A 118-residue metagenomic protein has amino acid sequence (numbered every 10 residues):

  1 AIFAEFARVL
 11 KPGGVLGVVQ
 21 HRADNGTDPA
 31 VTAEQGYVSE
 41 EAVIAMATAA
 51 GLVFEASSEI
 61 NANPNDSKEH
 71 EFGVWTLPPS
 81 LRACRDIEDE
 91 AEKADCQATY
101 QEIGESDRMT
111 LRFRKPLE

Functional and structural regions predicted by a protein language model:
A1, R22-G26, V53, I60-N65: Solvent-exposed loop/turn segments at secondary-structure junctions within structured extracellular/periplasmic domains
A1-E5, V38-A42, R108: Extracytoplasmic/secreted proteins, especially bacterial periplasmic and envelope-associated proteins
I2-V15: A short glycine-rich, Lys/Arg-flanked "PGG" loop and its adjoining helix->strand segment in the class I
G13-N25: Conserved beta-strand signature within the Rossmann-like core of class I S-adenosyl-L-methionine
T32-E34: Short glycine-enriched, charge-decorated loop/helix-capping segments at active-site entrances that position
G36-S57: Short alpha-helix
A50, S67-E118: Core SAM-dependent methyltransferase catalytic element
S57-I60, I103: Conserved beta-strand termini and adjacent loop/short-helix elements that scaffold enzyme active sites in alpha/beta
